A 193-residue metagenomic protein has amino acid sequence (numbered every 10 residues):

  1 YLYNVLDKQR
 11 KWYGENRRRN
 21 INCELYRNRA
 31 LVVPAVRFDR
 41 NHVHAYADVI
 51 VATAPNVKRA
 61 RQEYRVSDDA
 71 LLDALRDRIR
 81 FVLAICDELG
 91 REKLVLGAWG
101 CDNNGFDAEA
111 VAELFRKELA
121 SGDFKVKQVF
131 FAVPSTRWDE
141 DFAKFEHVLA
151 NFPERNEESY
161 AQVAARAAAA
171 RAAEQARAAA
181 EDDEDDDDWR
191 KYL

Functional and structural regions predicted by a protein language model:
Y1-L193: Macrodomain-like recognition of ADP-ribose-binding/processing modules
